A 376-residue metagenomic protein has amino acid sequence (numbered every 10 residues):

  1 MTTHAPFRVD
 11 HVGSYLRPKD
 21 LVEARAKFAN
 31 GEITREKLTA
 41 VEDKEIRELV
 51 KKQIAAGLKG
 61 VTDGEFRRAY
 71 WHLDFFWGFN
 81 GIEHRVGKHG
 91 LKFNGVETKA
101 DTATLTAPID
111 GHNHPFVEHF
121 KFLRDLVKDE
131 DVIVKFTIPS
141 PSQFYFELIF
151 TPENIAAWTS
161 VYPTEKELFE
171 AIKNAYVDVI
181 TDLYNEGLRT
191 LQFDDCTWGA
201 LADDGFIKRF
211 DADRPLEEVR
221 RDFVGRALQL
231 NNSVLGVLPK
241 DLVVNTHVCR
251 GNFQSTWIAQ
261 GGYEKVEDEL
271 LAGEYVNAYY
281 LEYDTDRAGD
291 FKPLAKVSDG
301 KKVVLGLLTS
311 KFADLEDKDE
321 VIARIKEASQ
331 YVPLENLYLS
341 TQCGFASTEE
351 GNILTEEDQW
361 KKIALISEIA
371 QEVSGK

Functional and structural regions predicted by a protein language model:
M1-K376: Domain-level signal for soluble alpha/beta catalytic cores
